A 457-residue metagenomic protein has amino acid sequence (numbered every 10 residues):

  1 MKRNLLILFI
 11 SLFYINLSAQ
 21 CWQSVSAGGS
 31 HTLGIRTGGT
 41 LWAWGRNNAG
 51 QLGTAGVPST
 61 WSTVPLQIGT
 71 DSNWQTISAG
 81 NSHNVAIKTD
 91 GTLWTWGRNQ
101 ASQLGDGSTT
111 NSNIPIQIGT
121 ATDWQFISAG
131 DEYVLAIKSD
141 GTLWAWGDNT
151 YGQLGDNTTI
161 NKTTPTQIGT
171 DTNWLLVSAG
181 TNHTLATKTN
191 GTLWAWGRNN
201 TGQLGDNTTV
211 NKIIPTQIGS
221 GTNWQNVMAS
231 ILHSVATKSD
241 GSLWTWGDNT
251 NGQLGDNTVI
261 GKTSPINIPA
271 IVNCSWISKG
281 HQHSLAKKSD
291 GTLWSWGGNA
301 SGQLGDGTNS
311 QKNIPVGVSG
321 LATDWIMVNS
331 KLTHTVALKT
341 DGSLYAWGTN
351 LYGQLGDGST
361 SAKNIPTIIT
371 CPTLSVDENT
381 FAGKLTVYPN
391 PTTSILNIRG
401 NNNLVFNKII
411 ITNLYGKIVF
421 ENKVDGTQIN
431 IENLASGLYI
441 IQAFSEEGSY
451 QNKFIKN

Functional and structural regions predicted by a protein language model:
M1-C21, V376, E447: Bacterial Sec-dependent N-terminal signal peptides
A19-N48, V57, P65, I326 (+3 more regions): An edge-strand/N-cap motif at the start of beta-rich repeat modules
H31, G45-T63, G97-I114, G147-T163 (+4 more regions): Short glycine/serine- and acidic-residue-enriched loop/turn motifs that recur at repeat junctions
H31-G34, A43, H83-A86, T95 (+11 more regions): Conserved core positions of repeat-based scaffolds
I35, I87, I137, T187 (+7 more regions): Hydrophobic loop/turn residues within beta-sheet-rich immunoglobulin-like superfamily modules
T37-T40, N73-S78, T89-T92, D123-S128 (+14 more regions): Tandem repeat domain/solenoid detector
N364-S375: A recurrent domain-boundary module in secreted/ectodomain proteins
N379-Y388, T392-N457: C-terminal outer-membrane/trafficking sorting elements
